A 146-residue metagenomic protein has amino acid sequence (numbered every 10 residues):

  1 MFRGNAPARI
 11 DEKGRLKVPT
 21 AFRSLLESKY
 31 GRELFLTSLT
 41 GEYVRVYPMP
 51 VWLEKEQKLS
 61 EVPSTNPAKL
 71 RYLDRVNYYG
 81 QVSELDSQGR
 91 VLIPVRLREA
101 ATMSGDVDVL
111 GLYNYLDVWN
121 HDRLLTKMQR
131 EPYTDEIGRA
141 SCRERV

Functional and structural regions predicted by a protein language model:
R3-V44: A positional/architectural concept
G14-V18, Y47, G89-I93, L116-V118: Short, structured motif recognition centered on aromatic/hydrophobic residues
L25, E54-K55, L124-M128: Short, charged/polar, Gly/Pro-enriched secondary-structure boundary elements
E27-L39, E99-L116: Extended intrinsically disordered, low-complexity coil regions enriched in Ser, Thr, Gly, Ala and often Pro
L39-W52, V118-L124: Short, basic amphipathic alpha-helical segments that act as recognition/interaction helices in nucleic-acid-binding
E54, S60-V91, V95-R98: Short, solvent-exposed interaction modules
L110-E136: C-terminal end-helix/capping segment
E136-V146: Residue-level detector of conserved catalytic or cofactor/ligand-binding positions in enzyme active sites
